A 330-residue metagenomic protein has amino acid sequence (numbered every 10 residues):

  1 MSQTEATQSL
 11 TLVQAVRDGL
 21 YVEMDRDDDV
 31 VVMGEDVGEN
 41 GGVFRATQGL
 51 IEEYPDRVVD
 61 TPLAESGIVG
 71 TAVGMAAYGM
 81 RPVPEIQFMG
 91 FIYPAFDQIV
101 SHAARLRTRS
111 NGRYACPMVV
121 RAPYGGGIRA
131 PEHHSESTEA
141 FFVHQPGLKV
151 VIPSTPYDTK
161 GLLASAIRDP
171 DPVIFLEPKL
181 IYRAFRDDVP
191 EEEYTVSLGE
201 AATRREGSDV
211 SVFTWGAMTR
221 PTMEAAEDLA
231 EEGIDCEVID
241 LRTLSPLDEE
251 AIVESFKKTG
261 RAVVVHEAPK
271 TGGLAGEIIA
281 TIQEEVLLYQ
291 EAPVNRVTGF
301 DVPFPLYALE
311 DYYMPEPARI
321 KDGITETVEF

Functional and structural regions predicted by a protein language model:
M1-P172, L176, I181, Y312: Thiamine diphosphate
V37, F44-E52, Y114-V119, K179-F330: Thiamine diphosphate
